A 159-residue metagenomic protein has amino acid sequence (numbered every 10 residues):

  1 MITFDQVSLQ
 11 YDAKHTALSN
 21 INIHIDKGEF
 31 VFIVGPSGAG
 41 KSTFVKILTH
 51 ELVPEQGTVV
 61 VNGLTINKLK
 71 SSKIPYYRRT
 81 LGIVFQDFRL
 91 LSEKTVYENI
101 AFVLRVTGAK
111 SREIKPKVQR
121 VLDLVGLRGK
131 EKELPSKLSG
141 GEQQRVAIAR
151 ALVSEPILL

Functional and structural regions predicted by a protein language model:
T49: Helix-to-loop junction immediately C-terminal to a conserved catalytic motif
G57-T65: Conserved ABC transporter NBD signature motif
I66-G82, S111: ABC ATPase NBD coupling module
D87, V153-I157: A short, proline-enriched helix->beta-strand linker immediately N-terminal to the Walker B motif in ABC-type P-loop
K94-A101: Short coil-to-helix segment of the ABC ATPase nucleotide-binding domain corresponding to the Q-loop/switch region
L134-L138, E142: Conserved ABC ATPase signature
I148: Hydrophobic anchor residue at the start of the ABC signature
